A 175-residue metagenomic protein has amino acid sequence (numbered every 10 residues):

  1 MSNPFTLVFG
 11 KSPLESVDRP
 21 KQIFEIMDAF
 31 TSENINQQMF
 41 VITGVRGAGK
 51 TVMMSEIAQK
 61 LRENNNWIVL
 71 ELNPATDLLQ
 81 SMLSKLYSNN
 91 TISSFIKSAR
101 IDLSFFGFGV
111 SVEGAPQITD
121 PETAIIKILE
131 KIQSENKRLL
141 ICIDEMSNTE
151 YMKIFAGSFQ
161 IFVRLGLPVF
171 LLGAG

Functional and structural regions predicted by a protein language model:
M1-F40, S88: A short, basic N-terminal segment
D28, Q59, E63, G157-I161: Short, well-ordered alpha-helices that flank and scaffold nucleotide-derived cofactor binding pockets
N36-E56: Walker A/P-loop nucleotide-binding motif
Q37-V41, I68-V69, R138-L140, F170: Residue-level preference for the first positions of well-ordered beta-strands
G47, A75-L79, N148: Conserved nucleotide-binding/hydrolysis micro-motifs of P-loop NTPases
S55, Q59-D77: Conserved catalytic segments around the Walker B and adjacent sensor/switch elements of P-loop NTPase domains
L78-E113: Conserved NTP-binding/hydrolysis module of P-loop NTPases
A115-G175: Conserved Walker B catalytic segment
